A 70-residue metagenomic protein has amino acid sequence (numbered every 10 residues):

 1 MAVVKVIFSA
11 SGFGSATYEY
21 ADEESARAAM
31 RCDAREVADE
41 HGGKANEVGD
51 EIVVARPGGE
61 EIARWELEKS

Functional and structural regions predicted by a protein language model:
M1-A16: Short aromatic-glycine-(Arg/Gly/Cys) micro-motifs in beta-strand/loop hairpins
A2-V4, A29, R56: Broad hydrophobic/π-residue packing in well-ordered secondary structure
V4, T17-E19, V54, R64: Short linear proline/tyrosine/threonine-rich motifs used for host-factor recruitment and membrane trafficking/assembly
G14-A38: Short, flexible N-terminal segments of the mature chain
R35-S70: Short, mixed-charge low-complexity intrinsically disordered segments
